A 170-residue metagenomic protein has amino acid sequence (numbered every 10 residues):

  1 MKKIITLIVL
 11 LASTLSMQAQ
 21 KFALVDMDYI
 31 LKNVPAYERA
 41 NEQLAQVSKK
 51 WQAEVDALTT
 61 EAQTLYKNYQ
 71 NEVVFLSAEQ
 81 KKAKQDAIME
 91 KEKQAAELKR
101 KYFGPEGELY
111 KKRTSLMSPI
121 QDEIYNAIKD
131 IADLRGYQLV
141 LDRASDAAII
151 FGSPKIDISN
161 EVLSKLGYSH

Functional and structural regions predicted by a protein language model:
I4-S13: Sec-dependent N-terminal signal peptides
L15-A19: Sec/Tat signal peptide C-region and signal peptidase I cleavage site
Q20-R135, L139-A147, S169-H170: Amphipathic alpha-helical segments
I150-F151: Short, exposed beta-strand-loop hairpins at the edges of beta-sheets in extracellular/periplasmic proteins
